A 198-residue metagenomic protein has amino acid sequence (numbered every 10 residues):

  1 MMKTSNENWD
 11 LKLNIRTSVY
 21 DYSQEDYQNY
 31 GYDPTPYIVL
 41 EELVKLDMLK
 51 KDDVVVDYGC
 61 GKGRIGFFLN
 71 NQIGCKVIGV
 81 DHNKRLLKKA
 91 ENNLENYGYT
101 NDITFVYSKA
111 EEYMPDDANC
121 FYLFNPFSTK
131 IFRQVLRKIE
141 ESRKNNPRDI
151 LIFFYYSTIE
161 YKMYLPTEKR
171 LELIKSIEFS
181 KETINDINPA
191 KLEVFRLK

Functional and structural regions predicted by a protein language model:
M1-K50: S-adenosyl-L-methionine
D52-G59: Conserved class I S-adenosyl-L-methionine
G63-F67: Glycine-rich SAM-binding Motif I of class I
K76-D81: Conserved SAM-binding motif I beta-strand of class I
A90-E91: Conserved SAM-binding loop
Y99-K109: Conserved SAM-binding strand-loop segment of SAM-dependent methyltransferases
N119-F132: A short SAM/SAH-binding and catalytic strip from SAM-dependent methyltransferases
I131-K191: C-terminal substrate-binding/active-site "lid" region of AdoMet-derived donor-dependent transferases
